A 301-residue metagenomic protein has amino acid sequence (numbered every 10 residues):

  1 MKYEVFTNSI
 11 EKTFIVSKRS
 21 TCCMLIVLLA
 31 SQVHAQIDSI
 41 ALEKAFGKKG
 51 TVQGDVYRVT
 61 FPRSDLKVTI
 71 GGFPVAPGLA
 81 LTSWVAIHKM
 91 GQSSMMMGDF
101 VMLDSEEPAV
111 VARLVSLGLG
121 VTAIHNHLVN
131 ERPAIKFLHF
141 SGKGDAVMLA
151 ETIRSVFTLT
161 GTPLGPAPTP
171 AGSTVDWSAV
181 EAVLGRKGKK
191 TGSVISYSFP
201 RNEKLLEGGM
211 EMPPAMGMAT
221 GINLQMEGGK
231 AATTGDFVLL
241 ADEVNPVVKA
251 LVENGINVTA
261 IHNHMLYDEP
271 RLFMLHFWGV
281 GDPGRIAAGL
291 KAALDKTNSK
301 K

Functional and structural regions predicted by a protein language model:
M1-K18: N-terminal secretory signal peptides that target proteins for export/translocation
A30-Q32: N-terminal signal peptide c-region/cleavage motif recognized by signal peptidases
Q36-I40, A45, V85-S105, S141-D145 (+5 more regions): Terminal, regulation- and interaction-focused segments at domain boundaries
I37, K44-P62, L66-I70, T158-P200 (+3 more regions): Intrinsic disorder/low-complexity detector
I70-A86, E203-M226, I261: Intrinsic, low-complexity N-terminal interaction/targeting segments
I70-P77, E106-V121, M210-P214, E243-V258: Short amphipathic alpha-helix segments
D104-T122, R132-S173, G279-K300: Hydrophobic, ordered structural segments
P108, V121-H139, N245, V258-W278: A cross-kingdom feature marking solvent-exposed beta-strand/loop segments within repeated, beta-rich binding/scaffold
